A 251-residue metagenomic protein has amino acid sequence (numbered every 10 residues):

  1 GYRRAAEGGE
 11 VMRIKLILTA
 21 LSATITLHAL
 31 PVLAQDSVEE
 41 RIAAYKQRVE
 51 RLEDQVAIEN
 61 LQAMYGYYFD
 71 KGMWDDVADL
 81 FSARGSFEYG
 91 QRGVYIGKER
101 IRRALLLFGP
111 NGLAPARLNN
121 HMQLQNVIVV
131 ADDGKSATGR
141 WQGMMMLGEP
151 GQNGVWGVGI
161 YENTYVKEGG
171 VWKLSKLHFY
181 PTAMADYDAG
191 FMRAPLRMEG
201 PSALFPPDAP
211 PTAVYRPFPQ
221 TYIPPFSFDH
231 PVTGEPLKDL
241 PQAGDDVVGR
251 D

Functional and structural regions predicted by a protein language model:
G1-V11: Short, Lys/Arg-enriched N-terminal segments with co-localized hydrophobic residues within the first ~10-30 amino acids
E10-T19: Bacterial N-terminal signal peptides that target proteins for export
A20-S22, V32: Cleavable N-terminal signal peptides
A34-Y67, K71, D79: Short, low-complexity N-terminal intrinsically disordered segments enriched in polar/charged residues
W74-G143: A solvent-exposed, acidic/Ser-Thr-rich amphipathic alpha-helical stretch
S136-T138, V158-F191: Short beta-strand edge/turn micro-motifs at domain boundaries
R193-D251: A hydrophobic membrane-anchoring alpha-helix module
